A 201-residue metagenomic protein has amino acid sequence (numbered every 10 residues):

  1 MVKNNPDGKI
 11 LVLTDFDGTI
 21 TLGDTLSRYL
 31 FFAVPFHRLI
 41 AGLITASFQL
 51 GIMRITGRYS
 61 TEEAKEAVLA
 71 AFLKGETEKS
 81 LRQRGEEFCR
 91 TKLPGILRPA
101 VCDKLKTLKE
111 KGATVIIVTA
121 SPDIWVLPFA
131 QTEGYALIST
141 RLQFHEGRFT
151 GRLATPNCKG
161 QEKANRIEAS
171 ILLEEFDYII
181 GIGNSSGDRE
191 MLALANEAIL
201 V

Functional and structural regions predicted by a protein language model:
V2-K9, Q83, R90-V201: C-terminal cap/substrate-recognition subdomain and adjoining C-terminal extension of metal-dependent phosphatase-like
V2-T56: Active-site neighborhood of HAD-like aspartate-dependent phosphohydrolases
D24, E76, E162: Conserved active-site and cofactor/substrate-binding residues in soluble primary-metabolism enzymes
P35-F36, R58, K74-G75, E87 (+2 more regions): A structural signal for alpha-helix termini and helix-coil/disorder junctions
R38-L39, I55-T61, E78-S80, I96-P99 (+1 more regions): Conserved alpha/beta cores of soluble small-molecule-handling proteins
I40-L43, F48-Q49, G57, Q143-G147 (+1 more regions): Short, surface-exposed, polar/charged, turn-prone segments marking secondary-structure boundaries
L50-A71: Low-complexity, charge- and small-residue-enriched intrinsically disordered regions
A64-A100: Metal-dependent phosphoesterase signature
